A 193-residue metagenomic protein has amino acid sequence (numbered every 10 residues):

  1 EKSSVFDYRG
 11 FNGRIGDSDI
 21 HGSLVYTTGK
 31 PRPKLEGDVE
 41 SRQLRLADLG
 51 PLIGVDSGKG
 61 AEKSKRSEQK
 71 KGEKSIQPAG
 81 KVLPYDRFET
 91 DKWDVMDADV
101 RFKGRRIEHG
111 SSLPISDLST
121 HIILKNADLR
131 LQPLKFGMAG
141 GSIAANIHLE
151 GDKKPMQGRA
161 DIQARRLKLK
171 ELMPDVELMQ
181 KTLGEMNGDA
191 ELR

Functional and structural regions predicted by a protein language model:
E1-S23, K30-G60, S64-K70, K92-E108 (+2 more regions): Small-residue helix/turn framework positions
G72-D97: N-terminal leader/targeting segments and the immediate start of mature chains
